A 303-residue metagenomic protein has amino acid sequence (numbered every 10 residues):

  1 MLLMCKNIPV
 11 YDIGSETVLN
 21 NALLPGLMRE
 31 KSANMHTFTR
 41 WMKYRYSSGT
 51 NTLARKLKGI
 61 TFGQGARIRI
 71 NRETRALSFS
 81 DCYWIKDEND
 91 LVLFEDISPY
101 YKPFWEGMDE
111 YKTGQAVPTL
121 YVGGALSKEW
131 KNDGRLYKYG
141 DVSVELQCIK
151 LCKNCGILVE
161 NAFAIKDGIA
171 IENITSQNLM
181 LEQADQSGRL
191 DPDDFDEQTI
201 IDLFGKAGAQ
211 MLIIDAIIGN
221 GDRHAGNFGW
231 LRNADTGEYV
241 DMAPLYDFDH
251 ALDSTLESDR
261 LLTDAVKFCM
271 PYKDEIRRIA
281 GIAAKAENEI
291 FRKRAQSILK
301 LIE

Functional and structural regions predicted by a protein language model:
M1-N220, A225, G229-E303: Phosphate/dinucleotide-binding and metal-coordinating scaffold of catalytic cores in nucleotide-dependent enzymes
